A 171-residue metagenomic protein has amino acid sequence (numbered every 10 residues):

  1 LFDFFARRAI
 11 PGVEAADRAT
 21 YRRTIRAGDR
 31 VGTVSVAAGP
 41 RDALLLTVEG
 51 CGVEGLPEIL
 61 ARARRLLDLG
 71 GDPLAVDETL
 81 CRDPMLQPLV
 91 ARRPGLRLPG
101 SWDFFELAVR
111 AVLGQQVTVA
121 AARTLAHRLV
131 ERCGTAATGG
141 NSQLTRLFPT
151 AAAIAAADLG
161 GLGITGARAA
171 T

Functional and structural regions predicted by a protein language model:
L1-T171: HhH-family (HhH-GPD) DNA N-glycosylase catalytic core used in base-excision repair
